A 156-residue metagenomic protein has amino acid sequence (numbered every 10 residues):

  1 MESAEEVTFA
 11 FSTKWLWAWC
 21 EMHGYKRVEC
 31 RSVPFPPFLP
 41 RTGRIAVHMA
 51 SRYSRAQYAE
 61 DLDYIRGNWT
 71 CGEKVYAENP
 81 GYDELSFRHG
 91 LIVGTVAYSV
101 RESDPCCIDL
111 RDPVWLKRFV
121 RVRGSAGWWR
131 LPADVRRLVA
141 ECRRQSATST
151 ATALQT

Functional and structural regions predicted by a protein language model:
M1-T156: Structured alpha/beta reader/binder surfaces that contact nucleic acids or chromatin modification marks
